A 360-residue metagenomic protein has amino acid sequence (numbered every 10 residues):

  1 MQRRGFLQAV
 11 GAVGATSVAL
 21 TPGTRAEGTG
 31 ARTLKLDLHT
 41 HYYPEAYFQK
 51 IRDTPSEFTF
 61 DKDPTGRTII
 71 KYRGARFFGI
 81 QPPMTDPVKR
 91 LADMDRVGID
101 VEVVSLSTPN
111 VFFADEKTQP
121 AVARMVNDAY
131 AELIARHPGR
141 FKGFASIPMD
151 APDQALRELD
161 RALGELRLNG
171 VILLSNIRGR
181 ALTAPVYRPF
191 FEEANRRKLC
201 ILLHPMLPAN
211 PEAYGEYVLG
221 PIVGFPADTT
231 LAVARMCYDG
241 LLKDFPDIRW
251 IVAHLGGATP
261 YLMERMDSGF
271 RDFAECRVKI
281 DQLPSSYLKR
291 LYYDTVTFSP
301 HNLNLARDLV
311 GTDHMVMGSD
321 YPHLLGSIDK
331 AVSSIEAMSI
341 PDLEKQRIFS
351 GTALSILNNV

Functional and structural regions predicted by a protein language model:
Q2-E27, R32-L34, L38, A46-V101 (+7 more regions): Mid-to-C-terminal alpha-helical segments outside catalytic/metal-binding sites
L36-L38, E102-V104, G143-A145, V171-L173 (+4 more regions): Hydrophobic faces of well-ordered beta-strands that scaffold small-molecule active sites in alpha/beta enzyme cores
Y43-E45, N110-F112, D150-A151, G179 (+4 more regions): Active-site environment of divalent metal-dependent phosphoester hydrolases
P44-P82, P208-T229, M266-L288: Active-site gating loops and adjacent loop-to-helix segments of metal-dependent hydrolytic enzymes
R73, P138-G143, R167-V171, P246 (+2 more regions): Short, surface-exposed connector motifs at secondary-structure boundaries
D100-D239, N359: Active-site gating/metal-coordination segments in enzymes
G240, P246-P284: Aromatic-lined glycan-binding groove of carbohydrate-active enzymes
